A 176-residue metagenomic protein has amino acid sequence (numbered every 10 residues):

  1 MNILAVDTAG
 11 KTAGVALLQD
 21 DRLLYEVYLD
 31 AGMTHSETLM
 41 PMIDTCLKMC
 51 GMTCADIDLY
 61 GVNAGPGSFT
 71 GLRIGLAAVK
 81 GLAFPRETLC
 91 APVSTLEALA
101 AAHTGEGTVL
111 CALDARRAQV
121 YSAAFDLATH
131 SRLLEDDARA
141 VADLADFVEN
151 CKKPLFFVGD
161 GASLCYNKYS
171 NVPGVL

Functional and structural regions predicted by a protein language model:
M1-A64: N-terminal beta-alpha supersecondary unit
G14, T70, C165-N167: Glycine/Thr-rich phosphate-binding loops of Rossmann-like dinucleotide-binding domains
R22, L89-L176: Surface "functional belts" at beta-alpha junctions
D30-T38, F69-R73, A77, S94: Residues at secondary-structure transition points
I43, A78-L82, L99-A100: Buried hydrophobic packing segments
K48-A55, F84-V93: Phosphate-handling active-site elements
V62-L89: DPxDG-like acidic metal-binding loop motif
